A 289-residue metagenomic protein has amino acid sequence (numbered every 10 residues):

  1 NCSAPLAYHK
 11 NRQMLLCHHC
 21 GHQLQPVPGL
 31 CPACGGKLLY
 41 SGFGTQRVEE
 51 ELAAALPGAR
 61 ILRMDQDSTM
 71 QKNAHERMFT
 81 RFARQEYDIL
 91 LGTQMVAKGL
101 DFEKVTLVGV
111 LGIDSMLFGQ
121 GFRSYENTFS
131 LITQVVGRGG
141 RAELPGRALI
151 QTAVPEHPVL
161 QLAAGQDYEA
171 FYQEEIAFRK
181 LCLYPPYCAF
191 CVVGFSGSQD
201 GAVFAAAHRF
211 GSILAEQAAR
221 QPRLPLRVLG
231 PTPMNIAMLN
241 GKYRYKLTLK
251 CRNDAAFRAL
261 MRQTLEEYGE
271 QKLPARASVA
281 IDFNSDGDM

Functional and structural regions predicted by a protein language model:
N1-F204, E216, M234-A237, K246-L247 (+2 more regions): Inter-lobe coupling/hinge segments of SF2-like helicase ATPases
Y168-E169, F204-L229: Short amphipathic alpha-helix segments
Y187-C191, L226, G241-Y245, A275-A277: Residues at beta-strand starts and edge strands
A206-I213, A259-E267: Short amphipathic alpha-helices in soluble, non-transmembrane regions that often serve as interface/regulatory elements
A218-M234, A275-F283: Short beta-strand elements
A218-P225, M238-Y243, Y268: Nucleotide-binding motor/catalytic cores of P-loop/tubulin-like NTPases across gene-expression machines
R262, E266-M289: Generic C-terminus detector
